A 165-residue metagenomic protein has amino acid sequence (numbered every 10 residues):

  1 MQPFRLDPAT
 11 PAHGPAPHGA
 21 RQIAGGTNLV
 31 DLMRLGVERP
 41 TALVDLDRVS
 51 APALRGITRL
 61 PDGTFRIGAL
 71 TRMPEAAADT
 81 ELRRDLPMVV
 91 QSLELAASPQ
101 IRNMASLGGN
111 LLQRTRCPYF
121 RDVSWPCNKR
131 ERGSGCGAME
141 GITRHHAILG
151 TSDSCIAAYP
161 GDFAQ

Functional and structural regions predicted by a protein language model:
M1-Q165: C-terminal structural segment of proteins
